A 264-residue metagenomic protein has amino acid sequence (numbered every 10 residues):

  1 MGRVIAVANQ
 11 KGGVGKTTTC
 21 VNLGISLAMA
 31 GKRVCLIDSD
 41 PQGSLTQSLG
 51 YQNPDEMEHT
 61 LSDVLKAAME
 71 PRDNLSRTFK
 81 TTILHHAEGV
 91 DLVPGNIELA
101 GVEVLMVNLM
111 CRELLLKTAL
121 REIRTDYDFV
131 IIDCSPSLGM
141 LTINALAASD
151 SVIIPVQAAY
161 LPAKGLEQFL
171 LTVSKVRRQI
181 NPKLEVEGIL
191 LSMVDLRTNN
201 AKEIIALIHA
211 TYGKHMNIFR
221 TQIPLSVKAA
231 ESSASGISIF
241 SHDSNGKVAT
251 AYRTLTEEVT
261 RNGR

Functional and structural regions predicted by a protein language model:
M1-R264: P-loop NTP-binding core
